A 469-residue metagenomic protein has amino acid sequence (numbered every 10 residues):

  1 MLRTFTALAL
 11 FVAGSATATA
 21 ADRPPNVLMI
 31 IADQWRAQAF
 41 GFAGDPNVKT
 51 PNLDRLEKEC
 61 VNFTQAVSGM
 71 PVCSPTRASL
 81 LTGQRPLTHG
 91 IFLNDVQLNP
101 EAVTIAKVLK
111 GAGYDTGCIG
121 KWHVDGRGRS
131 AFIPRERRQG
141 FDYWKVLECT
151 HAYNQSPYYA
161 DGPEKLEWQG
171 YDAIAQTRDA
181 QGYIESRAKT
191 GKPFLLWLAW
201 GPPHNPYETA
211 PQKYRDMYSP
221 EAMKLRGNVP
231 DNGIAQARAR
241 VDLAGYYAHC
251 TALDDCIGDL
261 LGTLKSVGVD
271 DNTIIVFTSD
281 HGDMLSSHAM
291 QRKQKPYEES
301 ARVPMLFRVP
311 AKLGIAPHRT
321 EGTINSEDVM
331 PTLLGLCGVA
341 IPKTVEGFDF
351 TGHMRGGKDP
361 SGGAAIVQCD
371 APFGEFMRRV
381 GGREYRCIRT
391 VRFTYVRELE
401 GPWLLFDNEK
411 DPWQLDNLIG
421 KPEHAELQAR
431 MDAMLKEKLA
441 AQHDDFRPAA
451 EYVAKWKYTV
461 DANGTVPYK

Functional and structural regions predicted by a protein language model:
L2-V12, A16-E398, P402-W403, P412-A433 (+3 more regions): Formylglycine-dependent sulfatase
Y452-K455: Short, highly charged C-terminal tails/helix-capping segments
